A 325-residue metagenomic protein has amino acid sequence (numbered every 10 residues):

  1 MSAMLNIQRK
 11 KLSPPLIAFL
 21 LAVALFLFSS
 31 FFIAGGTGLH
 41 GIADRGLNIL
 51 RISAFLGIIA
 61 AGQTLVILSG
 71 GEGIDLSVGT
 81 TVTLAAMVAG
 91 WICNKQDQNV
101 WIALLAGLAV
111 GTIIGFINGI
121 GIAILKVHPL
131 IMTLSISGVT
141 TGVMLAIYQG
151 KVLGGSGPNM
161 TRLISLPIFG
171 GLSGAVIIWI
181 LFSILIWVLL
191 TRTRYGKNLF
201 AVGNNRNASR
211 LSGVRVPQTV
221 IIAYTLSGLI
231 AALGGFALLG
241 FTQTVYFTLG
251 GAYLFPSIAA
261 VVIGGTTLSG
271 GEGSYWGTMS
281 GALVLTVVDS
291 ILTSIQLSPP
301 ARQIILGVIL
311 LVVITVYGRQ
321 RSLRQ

Functional and structural regions predicted by a protein language model:
M1-A60, Q96-I102: Membrane-interfacial amphipathic/re-entrant helices at transmembrane-helix boundaries
A18-F31, Q63, L108, S137-M144 (+5 more regions): Hydrophobic core segments of alpha-helical transmembrane domains in multi-pass membrane transport and ion-translocation
S29-F31, A43-K95, I120-L125, G265-Y275 (+1 more regions): Single transmembrane alpha-helix segments in multi-pass membrane proteins
G35-N48, I147-Q149, L190, G196 (+2 more regions): Inter-helical junctions in multi-pass inner-membrane proteins, predominant in energy-converting antiporter-like
D97-S137, I184, S280-G281: Alpha-helical transmembrane segments within multi-pass membrane transporters and channels
Q98-N99, A103, I113-N118, F169-Y246: Helix-loop-helix "hairpin" substructures at the membrane interface of multi-pass membrane proteins
P129-Y195, T219-I222, F241-G250, S294 (+2 more regions): Transmembrane helix-bundle core of multi-pass membrane transporters and related energy-transducing complexes
A231, F241-G307: Transmembrane alpha-helical segments in multi-pass inner-membrane proteins
